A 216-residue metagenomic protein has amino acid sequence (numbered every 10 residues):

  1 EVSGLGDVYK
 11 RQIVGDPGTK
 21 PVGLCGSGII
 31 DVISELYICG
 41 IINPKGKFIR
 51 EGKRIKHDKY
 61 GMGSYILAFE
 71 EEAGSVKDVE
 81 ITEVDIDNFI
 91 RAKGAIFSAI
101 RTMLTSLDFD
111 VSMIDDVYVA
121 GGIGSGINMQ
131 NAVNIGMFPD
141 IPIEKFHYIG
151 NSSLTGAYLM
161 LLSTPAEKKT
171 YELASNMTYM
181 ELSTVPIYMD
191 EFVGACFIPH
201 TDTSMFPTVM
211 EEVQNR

Functional and structural regions predicted by a protein language model:
E1-Y9: Single conserved hydrophobic/aromatic residue that forms the stacking wall/gate of nucleotide- or nucleobase-binding
V14-G18, I81-D85, G136-H147: Short beta-alpha connecting loops at secondary-structure transitions that line or flank enzyme active sites
P21-I42, A120, S125: Conserved phosphate/anionic-ligand binding catalytic regions in large, soluble enzymes, centered on
I30-A92: Gly/charged contiguous loops adjacent to phosphate- or pyrophosphate-bearing nucleotide/cofactor binding elements
I49-H57, M113-I123, L173-T184: A glycine-rich phosphate-binding loop feature that marks nucleotide/adenosyl-phosphate handling sites
I90-S112: Phosphate/ATP-binding catalytic cores across multiple sugar-kinase/actin-like superfamilies, primarily ASKHA
F109-L173: Catalytic phosphate/nucleotide-handling subdomain of diverse soluble enzymes
L159-R216: Acidic, glycine/GT-rich loop-and beta-edge segments that sit at the periphery of enzyme/chaperone cores
